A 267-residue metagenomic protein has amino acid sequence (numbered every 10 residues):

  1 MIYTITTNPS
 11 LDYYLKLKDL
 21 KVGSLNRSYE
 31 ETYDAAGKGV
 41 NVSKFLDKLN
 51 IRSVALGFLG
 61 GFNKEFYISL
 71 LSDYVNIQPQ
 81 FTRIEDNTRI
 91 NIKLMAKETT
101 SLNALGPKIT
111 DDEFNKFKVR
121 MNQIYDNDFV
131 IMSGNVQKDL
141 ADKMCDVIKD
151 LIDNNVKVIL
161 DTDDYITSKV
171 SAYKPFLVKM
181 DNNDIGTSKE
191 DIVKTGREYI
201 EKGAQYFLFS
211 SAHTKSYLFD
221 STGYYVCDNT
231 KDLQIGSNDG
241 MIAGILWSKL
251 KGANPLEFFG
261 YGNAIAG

Functional and structural regions predicted by a protein language model:
M1-G23, T32: Positively charged, low-complexity intrinsically disordered leader regions
R27-D34, Y225-G236: Short pre-catalytic strand/loop immediately N-terminal to key active-site residues, enriched for Gly-Thr
R27-N87: Substrate-binding N-lobe of the ribokinase-like
R52-F58, R197, G223-Y225, S248-G262: Phosphate-handling active-site elements
K93-F129: Conserved phosphate-binding/catalytic loop of the ribokinase/pfkB sugar-kinase fold
F129-D191: Conserved beta-alpha-beta core of the PfkB/ribokinase-like small-molecule kinase fold
L177, V193-N229: Conserved phosphate-donor
Y206, N229-G267: Conserved post-catalytic alpha-helical subdomain immediately downstream of the catalytic base and nucleotide-binding
